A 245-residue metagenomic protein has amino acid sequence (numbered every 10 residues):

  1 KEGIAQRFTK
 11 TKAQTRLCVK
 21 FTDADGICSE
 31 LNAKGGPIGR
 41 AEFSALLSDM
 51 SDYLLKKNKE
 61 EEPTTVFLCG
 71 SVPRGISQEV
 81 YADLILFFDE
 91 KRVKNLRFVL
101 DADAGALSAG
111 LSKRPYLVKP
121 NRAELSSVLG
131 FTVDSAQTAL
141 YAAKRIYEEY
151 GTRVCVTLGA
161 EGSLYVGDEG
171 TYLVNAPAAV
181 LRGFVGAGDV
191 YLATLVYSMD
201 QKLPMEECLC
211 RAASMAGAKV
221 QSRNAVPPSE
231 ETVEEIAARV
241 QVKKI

Functional and structural regions predicted by a protein language model:
K1-T64, E234-I245: Conserved N-terminal subdomain of the carbohydrate kinase-like
R16, F43, Y81, R122-L125 (+3 more regions): A general structural signal for well-ordered alpha-helical segments in protein cores
E30-A41, L68-G75, L96-R97, L129-F131: Flexible, glycine/proline-enriched loop segments at strand-loop-helix junctions that form or flank small-ligand binding
E30-N32, P63-S71, D101, K119-E124: Short beta-strands and strand-loop turn motifs
G36-G39, V72-I76, A106-S108, G162-S163 (+1 more regions): Short, small-residue-enriched loops and turns at beta-alpha junctions that line or gate enzyme active sites
A41, S127-V133, L181-G186: Short, charged, surface-exposed secondary-structure boundary motifs
E79-T171: Conserved phosphate/ATP/ADP-binding segment of small-molecule kinases
S108, A136-I245: Conserved phosphate-binding/catalytic region of the ribokinase-like
